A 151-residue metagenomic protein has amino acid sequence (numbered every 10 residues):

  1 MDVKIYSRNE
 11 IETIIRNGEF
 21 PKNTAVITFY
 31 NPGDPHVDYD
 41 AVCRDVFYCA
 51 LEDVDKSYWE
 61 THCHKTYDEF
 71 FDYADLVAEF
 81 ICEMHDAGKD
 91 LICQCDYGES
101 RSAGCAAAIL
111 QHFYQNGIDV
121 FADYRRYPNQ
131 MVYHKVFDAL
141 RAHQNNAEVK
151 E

Functional and structural regions predicted by a protein language model:
M1-C49: Glycine-rich, flexible N-terminal cofactor/catalytic loop recognition
P32, D53, Y97: Short, flexible active-site-adjacent loop segments at beta-strand->alpha-helix junctions, enriched in small/polar
P35-V37, S57, E99-G104: Short catalytic/ligand-binding loop motif for oxyanion handling, primarily in non-cytosolic enzymes, centered on
F47-I92: Helix-loop module immediately N-terminal to the HCX5R catalytic loop in PTP-like cysteine phosphatase domains
K65, E69, C93, Y97 (+2 more regions): Conserved aromatic-histidine-acidic binding/catalytic patches
A74, A78, A103-A106, Y133: Short amphipathic alpha-helical surface patches that serve as generic macromolecular interface elements
M84-F113: Catalytic cysteine-centered active loop of the rhodanese-like fold, especially the PTP/DSP P-loop
A107, Q115-E151: Cysteine-dependent PTP/DSP-like catalytic domain, specifically the C-terminal lobe
